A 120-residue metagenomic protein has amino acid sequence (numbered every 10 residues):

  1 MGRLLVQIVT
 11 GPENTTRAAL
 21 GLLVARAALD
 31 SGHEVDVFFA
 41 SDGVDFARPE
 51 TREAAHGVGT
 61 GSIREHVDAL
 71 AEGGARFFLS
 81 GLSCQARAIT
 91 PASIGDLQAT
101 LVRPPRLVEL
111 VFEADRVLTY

Functional and structural regions predicted by a protein language model:
M1-G2, D115: Polar low-complexity intrinsically disordered regions
L4-A19, E50-T51: Short, glycine-rich nucleotide/cofactor-binding loops
A18-S31, V37: Histidine-anchored nucleotide/phosphate-binding helix
L29, A71, V111-F112: Anion (oxyanion) recognition and catalysis
V35-A40, F77-G81: Short internal beta-strands
G43-G57: N-terminal beta-loop-helix "entrance" segment that forms/cooperates in small-molecule cofactor or anionic ligand
E53-G81: A glycine-rich helix N-cap at a beta->alpha junction
A86-T119: C-terminal structural segments of small proteins and small subunits
